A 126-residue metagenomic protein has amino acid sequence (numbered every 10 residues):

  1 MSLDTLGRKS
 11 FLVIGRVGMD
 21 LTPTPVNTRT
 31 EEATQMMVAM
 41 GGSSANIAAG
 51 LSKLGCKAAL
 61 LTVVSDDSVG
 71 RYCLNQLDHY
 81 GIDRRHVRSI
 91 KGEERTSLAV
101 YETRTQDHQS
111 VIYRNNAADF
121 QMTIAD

Functional and structural regions predicted by a protein language model:
S2-I82: Glycine-rich phosphate/adenosyl-contacting loop at the front of the ribokinase-like
K57, L61-D126: Conserved N-terminal subdomain of the carbohydrate kinase-like
